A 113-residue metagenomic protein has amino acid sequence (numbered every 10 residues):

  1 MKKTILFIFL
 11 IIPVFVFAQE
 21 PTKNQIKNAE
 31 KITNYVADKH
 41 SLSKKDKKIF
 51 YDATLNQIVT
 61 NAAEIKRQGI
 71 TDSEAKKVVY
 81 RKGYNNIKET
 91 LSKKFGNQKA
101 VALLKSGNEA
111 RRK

Functional and structural regions predicted by a protein language model:
M1-N24: Bacterial Sec-dependent N-terminal signal peptides
Q19-K113: Charge-rich (acidic/polar
